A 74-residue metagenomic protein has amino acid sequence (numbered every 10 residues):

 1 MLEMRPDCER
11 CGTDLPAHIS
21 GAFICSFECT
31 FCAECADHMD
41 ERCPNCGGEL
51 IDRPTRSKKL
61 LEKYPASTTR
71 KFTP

Functional and structural regions predicted by a protein language model:
M1-P74: Intrinsically disordered, low-complexity regulatory regions in eukaryotic proteins
